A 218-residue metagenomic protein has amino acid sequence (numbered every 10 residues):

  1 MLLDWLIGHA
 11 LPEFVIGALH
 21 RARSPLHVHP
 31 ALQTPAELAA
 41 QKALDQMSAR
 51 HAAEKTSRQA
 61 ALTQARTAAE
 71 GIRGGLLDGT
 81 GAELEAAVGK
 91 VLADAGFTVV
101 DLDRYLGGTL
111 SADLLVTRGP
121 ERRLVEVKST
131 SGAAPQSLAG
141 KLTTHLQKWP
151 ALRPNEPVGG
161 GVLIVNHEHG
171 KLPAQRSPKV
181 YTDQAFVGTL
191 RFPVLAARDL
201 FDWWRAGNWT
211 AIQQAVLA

Functional and structural regions predicted by a protein language model:
M1-A31: A glycine-centered loop/beta-turn motif at secondary-structure junctions
W5-E13, A61, A65, G75-L76 (+3 more regions): Residues that form generic nucleotide/phosphate-binding pockets
I7, Q46-T56, V99-L110: Phosphate-binding glycine-rich loops and adjacent basic patches that engage nucleotide phosphates, nucleic-acid
H20-G79: Interdomain/boundary linker segments immediately adjacent to catalytic/signaling cores
G71-A218: Catalytic core segments in nucleotide and nucleic-acid processing enzymes
